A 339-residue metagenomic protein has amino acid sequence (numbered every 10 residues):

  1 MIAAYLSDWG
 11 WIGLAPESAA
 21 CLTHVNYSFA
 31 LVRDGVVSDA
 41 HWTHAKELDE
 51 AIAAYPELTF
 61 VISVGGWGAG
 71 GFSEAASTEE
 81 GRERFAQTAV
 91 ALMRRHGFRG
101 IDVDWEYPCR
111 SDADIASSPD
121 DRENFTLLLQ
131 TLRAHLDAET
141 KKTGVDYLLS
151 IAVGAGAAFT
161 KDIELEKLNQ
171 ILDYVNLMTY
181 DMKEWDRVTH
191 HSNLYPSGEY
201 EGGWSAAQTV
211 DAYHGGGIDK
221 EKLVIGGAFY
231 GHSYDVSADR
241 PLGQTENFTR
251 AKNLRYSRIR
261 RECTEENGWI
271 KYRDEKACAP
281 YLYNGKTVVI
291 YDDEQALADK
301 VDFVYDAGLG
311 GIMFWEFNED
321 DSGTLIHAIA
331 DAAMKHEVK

Functional and structural regions predicted by a protein language model:
M1-R94, R110, D120, H327 (+2 more regions): Glycan-recognition patch characteristic of GH18 chitinases/ENGases and related GlcNAc/peptidoglycan-binding proteins
A3, D34-T43, Q87, P108-E262: Substrate-binding surface in catalytic domains of secreted glycosidases
L6-C21, S77-R95, A157-L168, A206 (+2 more regions): Short, acidic/polar
C21-T23, P56-F60, G97-I101, V145-Y147 (+3 more regions): Short, well-ordered coil/turn segments that N-cap beta-strands
H24-S28, M93-R110, M178, G310-W315: Short acidic catalytic loops
V25, I62, V103, L132 (+4 more regions): Conserved, mostly hydrophobic/aromatic
E57-L58, A116-F125, A138-E139, Y147 (+2 more regions): Short acidic, glycine/proline-enriched helix-loop-strand junctions
V64, K183-W185, G227-F303, D331-K339: Glycan-binding loop/region signatures in secreted carbohydrate-active enzymes
